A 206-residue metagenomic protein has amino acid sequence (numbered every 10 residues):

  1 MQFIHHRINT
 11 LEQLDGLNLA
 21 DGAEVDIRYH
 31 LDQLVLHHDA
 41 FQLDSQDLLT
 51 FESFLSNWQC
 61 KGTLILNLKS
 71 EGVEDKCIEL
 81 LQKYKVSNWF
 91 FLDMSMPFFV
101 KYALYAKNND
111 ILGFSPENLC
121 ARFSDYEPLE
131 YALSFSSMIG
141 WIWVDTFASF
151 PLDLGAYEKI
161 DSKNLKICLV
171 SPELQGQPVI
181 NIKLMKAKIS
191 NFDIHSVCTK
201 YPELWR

Functional and structural regions predicted by a protein language model:
M1-R206: Phosphate-group recognition and catalysis centered on beta-loop-alpha active-site segments
